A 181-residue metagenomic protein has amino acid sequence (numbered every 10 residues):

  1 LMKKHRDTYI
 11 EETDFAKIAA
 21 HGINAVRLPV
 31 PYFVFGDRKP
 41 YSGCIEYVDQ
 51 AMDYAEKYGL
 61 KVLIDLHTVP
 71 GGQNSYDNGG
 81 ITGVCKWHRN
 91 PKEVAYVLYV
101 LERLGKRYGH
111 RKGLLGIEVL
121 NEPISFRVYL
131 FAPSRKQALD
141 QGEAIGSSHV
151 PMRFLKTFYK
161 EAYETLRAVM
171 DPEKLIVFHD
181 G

Functional and structural regions predicted by a protein language model:
L1-G43, S75-Y96, E102, S125: N-terminal substrate-binding region of glycoside hydrolase catalytic domains
I10-G71, L155-D171: Aromatic-lined substrate-binding rim segments of carbohydrate-active enzymes
G72-N78, T82-G181: Active-site region of glycoside hydrolase catalytic domains
